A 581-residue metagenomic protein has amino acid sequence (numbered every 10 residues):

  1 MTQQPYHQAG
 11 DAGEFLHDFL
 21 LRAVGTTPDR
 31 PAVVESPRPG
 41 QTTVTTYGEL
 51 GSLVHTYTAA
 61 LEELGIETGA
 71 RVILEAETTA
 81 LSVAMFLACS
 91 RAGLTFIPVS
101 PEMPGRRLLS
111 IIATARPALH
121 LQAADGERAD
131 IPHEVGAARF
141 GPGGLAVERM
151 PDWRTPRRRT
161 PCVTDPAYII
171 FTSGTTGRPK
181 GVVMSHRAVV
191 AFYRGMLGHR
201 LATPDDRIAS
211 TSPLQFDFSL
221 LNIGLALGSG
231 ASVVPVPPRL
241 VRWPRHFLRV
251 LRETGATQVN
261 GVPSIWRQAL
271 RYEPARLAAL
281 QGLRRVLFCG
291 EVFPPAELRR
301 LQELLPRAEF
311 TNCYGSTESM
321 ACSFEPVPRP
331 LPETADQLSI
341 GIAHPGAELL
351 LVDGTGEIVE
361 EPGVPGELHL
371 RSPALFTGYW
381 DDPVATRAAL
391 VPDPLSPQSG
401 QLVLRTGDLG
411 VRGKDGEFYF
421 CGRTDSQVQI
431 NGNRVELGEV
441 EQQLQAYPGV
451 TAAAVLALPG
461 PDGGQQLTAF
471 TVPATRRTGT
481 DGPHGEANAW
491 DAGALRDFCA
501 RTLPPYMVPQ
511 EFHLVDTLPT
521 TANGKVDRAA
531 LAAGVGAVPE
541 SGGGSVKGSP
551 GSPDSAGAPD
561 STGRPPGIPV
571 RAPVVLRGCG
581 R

Functional and structural regions predicted by a protein language model:
P5-F15, G40, P142-P166, E333-L338: Flexible, low-complexity linker/hinge segments
F15-H17, E77-T78, S339-G536, G548 (+2 more regions): Core catalytic subdomain of AMP-forming adenylate-forming
P28-P31, W153-F171, R178, A202-I208 (+1 more regions): Conserved pre-ATP/AMP-binding loop-to-beta segment of ANL
D29-G65, A70, T79, L109 (+1 more regions): Conserved AMP-binding/adenylate-forming core of the ANL superfamily
T43, A60-E102, S210-P213: Conserved AMP-binding/adenylate-forming
V44-E49, P161, A167-R194: Conserved AMP-binding A3 loop
K180-R207, D217-Q258: Conserved AMP-binding/adenylation subdomain of ANL enzymes
G228-A231, A256-N260, L270-Q337, E348: Gly/Ser/Thr-rich phosphate-binding loop
